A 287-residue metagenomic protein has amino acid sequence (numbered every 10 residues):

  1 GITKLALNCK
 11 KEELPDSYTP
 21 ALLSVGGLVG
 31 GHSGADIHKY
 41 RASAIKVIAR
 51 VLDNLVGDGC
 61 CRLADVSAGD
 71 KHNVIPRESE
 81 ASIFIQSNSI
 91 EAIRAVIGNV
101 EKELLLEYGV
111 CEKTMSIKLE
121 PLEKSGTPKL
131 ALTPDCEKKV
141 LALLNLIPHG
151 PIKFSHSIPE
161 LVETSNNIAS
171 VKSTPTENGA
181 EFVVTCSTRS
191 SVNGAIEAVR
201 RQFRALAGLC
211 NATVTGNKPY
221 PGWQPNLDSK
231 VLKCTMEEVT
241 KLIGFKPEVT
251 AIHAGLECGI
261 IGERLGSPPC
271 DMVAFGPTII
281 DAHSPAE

Functional and structural regions predicted by a protein language model:
G1-T188: Midchain, well-structured core segments that form catalytic/ion-binding scaffolds
V29, P221, T278-D281: Acidic, glycine-rich active-site loops and adjacent beta-strand->loop/helix elements that engage anionic groups
S43-V47, A92, A198, K230 (+1 more regions): Generic recognition of stable, solvent-exposed alpha-helical segments in well-folded globular domains
R50-D65, N217, P225-P269: Active-site-adjacent substrate-binding region of metalloamidase/peptidase-like peptide-processing proteins
R94, A169, S187, R200-R204 (+2 more regions): Generic hydrophobic alpha-helical scaffold/packing signal
E101-Y108, P151, K172-P175, S190-V192 (+2 more regions): Alpha-helix capping/termination and helix-coil
H156, E163-V183, S187, F245-E287: Zn-dependent metallopeptidase/amidohydrolase metal-coordination segment
A180-C234: C-terminal structural cap/anchor segments
